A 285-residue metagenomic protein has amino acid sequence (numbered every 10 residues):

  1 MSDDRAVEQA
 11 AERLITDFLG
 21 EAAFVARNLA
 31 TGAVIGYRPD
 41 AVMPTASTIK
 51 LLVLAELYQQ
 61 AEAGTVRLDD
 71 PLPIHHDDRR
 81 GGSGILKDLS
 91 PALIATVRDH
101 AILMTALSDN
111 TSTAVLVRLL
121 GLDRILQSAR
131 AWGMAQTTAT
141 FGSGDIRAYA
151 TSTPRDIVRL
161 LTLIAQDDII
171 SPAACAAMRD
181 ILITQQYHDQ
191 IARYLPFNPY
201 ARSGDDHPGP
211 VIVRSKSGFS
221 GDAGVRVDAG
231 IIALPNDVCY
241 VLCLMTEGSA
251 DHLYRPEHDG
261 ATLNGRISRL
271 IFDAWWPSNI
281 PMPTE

Functional and structural regions predicted by a protein language model:
M1-P44: Beta-lactamase-like hydrolase cores
S2-L14, F18, D168-L195, P199 (+2 more regions): Structured C-terminal helix/loop/strand segments within mature extracytoplasmic catalytic/sensor domains
F18-A22, V115-I169: Mid-domain, small-residue-enriched loop/turn segments at the edges of structured enzyme/sensor domains
G32, P44-L72, L242: Active-site SXXK
G36-P44, L86, S90, A101 (+2 more regions): A short glycine/serine-rich beta->alpha loop
A55-A63, R118, R159-Q166, R269-D273: Short glycine/serine- and small hydrophobic-enriched flexible loop segments
A63-L89: Short, glycine/proline-biased beta-turn/loop segments that scaffold the active-site neighborhood
R79-A114, L122: Conserved catalytic neighborhood of penicillin-recognizing serine enzymes
